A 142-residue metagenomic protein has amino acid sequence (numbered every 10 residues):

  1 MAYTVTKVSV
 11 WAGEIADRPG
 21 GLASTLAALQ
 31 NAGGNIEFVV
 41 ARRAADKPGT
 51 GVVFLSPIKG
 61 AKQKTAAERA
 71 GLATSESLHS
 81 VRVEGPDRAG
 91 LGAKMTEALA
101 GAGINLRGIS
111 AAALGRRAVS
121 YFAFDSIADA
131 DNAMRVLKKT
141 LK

Functional and structural regions predicted by a protein language model:
M1-K142: A conserved regulatory-domain signal marking ACT and ACT-like small-molecule sensing domains and adjacent regulatory
